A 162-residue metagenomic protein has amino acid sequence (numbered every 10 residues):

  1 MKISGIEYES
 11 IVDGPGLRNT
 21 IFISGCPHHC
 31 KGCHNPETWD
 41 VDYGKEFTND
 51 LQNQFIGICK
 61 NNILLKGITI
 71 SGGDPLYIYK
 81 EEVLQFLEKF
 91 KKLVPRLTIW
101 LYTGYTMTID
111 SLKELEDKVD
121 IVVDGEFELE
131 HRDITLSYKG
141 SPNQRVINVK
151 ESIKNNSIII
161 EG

Functional and structural regions predicted by a protein language model:
M1-L17: Short, charged low-complexity linear segments at domain edges
G14-N49: Canonical Radical SAM [4Fe-4S] cluster-binding loop centered on the CxxxCxxC motif and its immediate flanking residues
D40-I56, Y77-E116, I121: Canonical radical SAM enzyme core domain
L64-K89, I134: Conserved glycine-rich "GG(E/T)P / GGGxP" loop and the immediately following alpha-helix in the radical SAM core
G72, T103-Y105, G125-F127: Short secondary-structure boundary segments
I109, E116, D120-G162: Classical nucleotidyltransferase
